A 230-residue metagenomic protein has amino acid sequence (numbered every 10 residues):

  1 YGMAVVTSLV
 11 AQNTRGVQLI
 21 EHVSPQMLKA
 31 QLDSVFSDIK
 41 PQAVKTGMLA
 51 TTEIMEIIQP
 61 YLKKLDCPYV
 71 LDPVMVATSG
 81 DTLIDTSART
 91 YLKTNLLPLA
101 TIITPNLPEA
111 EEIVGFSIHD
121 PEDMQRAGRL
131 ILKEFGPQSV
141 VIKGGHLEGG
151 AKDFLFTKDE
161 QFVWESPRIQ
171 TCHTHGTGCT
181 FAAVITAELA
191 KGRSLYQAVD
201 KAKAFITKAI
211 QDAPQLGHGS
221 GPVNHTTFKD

Functional and structural regions predicted by a protein language model:
Y1-T78, T82: Conserved N-terminal subdomain of the carbohydrate kinase-like
E53-E56, P60-K63, K152, E160 (+2 more regions): Nucleotide and nucleotide-moiety/phosphate-recognizing core
T86-Q161: Conserved phosphate/ATP/ADP-binding segment of small-molecule kinases
E112, T171-L195: Short, small-residue alpha-helix embedded
S117-M124, A190-D200: Short, charged, surface-exposed loops that flank catalytic or proteolytic processing sites
D159-I169: Glycine/charged-rich beta-loop-alpha catalytic/anionic-binding loops adjacent to active sites
Y196-D230: Charged C-terminal helix
